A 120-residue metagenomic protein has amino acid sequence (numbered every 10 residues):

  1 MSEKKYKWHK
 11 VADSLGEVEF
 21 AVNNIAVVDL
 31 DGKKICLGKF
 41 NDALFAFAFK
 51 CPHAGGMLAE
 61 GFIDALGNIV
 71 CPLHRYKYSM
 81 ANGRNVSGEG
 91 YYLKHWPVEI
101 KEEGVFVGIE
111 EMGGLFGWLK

Functional and structural regions predicted by a protein language model:
M1-D64, P97-K120: N-terminal pre-ligand scaffold of iron-sulfur
F20-N24, L73, Y92: A short, compositionally biased
C51, C71-H74: Short cysteine clusters
G61-N68, V86-Y92: Short linker/helix segments within small regulatory modules
G67-C71, N85, V105-I109: Generic recognition of long tandem-repeat/solenoid scaffolds
